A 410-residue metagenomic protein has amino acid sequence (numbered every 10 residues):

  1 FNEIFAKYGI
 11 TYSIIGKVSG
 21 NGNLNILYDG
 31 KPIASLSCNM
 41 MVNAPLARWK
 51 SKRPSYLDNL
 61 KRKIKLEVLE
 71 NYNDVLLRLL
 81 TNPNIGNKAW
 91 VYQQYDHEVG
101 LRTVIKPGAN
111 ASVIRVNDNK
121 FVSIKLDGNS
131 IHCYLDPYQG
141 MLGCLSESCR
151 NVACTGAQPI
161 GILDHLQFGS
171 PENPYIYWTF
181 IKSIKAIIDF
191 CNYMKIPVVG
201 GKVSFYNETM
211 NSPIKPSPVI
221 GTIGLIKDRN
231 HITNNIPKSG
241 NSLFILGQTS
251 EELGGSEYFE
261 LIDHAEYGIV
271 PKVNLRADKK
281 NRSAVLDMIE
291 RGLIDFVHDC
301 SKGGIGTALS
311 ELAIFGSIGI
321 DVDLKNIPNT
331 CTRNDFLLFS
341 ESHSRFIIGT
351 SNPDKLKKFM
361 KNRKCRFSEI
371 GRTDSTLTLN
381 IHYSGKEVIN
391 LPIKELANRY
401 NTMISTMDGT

Functional and structural regions predicted by a protein language model:
F1-T410: Glycine/proline-enriched, intrinsically flexible loops and inter-domain linkers
